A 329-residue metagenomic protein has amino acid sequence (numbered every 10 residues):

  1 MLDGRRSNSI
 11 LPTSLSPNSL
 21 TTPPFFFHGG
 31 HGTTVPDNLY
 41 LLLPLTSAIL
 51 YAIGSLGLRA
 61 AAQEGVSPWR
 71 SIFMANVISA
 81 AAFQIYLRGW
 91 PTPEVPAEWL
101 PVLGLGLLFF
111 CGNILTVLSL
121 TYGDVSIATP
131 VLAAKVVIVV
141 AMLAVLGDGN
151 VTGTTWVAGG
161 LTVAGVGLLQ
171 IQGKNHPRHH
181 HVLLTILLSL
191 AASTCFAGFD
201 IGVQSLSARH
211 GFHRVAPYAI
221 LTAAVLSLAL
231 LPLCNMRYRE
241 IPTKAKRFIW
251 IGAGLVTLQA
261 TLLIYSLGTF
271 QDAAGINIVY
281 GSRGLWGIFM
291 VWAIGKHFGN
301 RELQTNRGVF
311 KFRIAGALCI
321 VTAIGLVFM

Functional and structural regions predicted by a protein language model:
R6, F27-L45, I127, V137-T194 (+3 more regions): Juxtamembrane helix-loop boundary signature in multi-pass membrane transporters
L39-S47, M74, Q84-L115, L183-T194 (+2 more regions): Loop-to-transmembrane-helix transition segments
T46-L58, Q63-C111, L161-A164, V215-Y238 (+2 more regions): Transmembrane alpha-helices of multi-pass small-molecule transport proteins
A52, G106, F110, V137-A141 (+4 more regions): Hydrophobic/small/kink-forming positions within alpha-helical transmembrane segments of polytopic membrane proteins
R59, V117, L143-A144, Q204 (+2 more regions): Small-residue-mediated transmembrane helix hinge/kink sites in multi-pass secondary transporters
E64-R70, L115-V131, A208-R214, L262-G284: Structural motif at transmembrane-helix junctions in multi-pass transporters
S71-I72, V102, V125-T129, V137 (+6 more regions): Alpha-helical transmembrane segments and their helix-entry boundary regions
S79-A97, A141-V145, G167-P177, Q204-S205 (+4 more regions): Membrane-interface helix-cap regions at the ends of transmembrane helices in multi-pass membrane proteins
